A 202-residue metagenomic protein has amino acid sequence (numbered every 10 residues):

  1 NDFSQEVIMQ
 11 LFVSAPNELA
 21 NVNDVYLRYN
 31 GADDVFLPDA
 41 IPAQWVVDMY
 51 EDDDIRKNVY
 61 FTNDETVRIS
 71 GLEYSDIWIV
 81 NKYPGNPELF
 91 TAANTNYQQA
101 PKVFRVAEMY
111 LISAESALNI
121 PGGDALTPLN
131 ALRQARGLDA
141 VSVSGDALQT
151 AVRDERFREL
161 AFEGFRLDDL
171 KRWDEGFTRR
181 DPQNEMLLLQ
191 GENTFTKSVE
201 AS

Functional and structural regions predicted by a protein language model:
N1-V25, V35-L37, Y50-S202: Acidic/polar-rich alpha-helix caps and helix-coil junctions
N30-Q44: Short, cationic low-complexity segments
